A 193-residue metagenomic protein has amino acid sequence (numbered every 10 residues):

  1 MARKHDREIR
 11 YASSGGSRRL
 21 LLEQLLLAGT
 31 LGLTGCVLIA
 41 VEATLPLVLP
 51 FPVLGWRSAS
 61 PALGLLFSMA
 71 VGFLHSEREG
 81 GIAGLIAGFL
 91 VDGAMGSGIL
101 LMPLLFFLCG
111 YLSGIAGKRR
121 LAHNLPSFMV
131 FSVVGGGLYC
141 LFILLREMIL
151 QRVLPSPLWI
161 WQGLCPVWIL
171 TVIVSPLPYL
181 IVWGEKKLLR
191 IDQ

Functional and structural regions predicted by a protein language model:
M1-Q193: Terminal, non-globular segments
